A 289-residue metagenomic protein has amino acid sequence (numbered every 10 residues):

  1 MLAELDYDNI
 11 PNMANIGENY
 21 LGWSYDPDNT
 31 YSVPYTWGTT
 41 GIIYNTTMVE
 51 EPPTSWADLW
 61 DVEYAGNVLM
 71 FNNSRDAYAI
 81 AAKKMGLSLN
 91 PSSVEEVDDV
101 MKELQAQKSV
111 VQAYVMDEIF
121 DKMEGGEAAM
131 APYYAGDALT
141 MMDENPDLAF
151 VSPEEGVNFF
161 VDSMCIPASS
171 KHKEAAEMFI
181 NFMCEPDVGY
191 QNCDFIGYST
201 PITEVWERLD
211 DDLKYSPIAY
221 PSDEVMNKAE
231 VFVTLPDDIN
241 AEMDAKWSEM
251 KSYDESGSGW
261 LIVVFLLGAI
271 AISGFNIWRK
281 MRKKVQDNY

Functional and structural regions predicted by a protein language model:
M1-E127: Extracytoplasmic ligand-binding site segments that recognize negatively charged/polar headgroups
D8, V62-E63, K84, Q107-V110 (+8 more regions): Structured segments of extracytoplasmic/periplasmic soluble domains in secreted or envelope-associated proteins
I42, F159, E185: Binding-cleft/active-site segments that stabilize strongly anionic ligands or cofactors
W56, I119-K122, A138, A176 (+1 more regions): Short, hydrophobic alpha-helical packing/hinge segments within bilobed ligand-binding/sensory domains
V97-A106, E144-A168: Periplasmic-binding protein-like
M130-D147: A ligand-binding cleft/hinge motif common to bilobed small-molecule-binding domains
P167-N227: Mature extracytoplasmic/periplasmic domains
E224-Y289: Conserved C-terminal helix/tail region of periplasmic/extracytoplasmic solute-binding proteins
